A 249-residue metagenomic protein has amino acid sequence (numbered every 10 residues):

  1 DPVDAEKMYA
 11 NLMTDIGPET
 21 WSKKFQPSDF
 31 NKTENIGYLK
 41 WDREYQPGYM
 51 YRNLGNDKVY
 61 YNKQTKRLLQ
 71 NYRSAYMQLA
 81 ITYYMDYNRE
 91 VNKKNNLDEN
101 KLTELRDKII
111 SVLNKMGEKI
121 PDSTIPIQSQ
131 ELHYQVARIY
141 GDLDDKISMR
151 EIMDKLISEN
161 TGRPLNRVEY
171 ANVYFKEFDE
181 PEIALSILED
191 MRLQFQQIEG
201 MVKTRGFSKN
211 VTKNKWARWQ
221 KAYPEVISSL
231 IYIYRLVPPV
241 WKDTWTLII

Functional and structural regions predicted by a protein language model:
D1-I249: ER/secretory pathway lumenal C-terminal domains and tails of membrane proteins involved in glycoprotein biogenesis
